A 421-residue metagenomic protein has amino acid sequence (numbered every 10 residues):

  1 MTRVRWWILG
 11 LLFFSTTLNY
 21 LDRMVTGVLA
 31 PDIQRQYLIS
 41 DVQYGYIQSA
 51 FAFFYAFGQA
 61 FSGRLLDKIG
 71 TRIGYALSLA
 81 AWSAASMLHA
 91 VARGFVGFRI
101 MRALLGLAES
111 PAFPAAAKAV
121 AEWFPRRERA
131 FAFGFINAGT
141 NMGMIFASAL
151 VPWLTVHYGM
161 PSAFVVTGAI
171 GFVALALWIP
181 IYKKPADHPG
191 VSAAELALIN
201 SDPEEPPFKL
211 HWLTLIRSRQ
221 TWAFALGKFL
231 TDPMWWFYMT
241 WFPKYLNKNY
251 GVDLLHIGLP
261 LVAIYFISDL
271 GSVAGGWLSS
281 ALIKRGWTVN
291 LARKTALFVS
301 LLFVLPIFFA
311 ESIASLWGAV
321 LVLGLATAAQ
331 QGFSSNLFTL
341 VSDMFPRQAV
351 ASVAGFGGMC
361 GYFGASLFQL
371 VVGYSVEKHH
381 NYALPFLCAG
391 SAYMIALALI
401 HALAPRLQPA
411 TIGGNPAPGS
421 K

Functional and structural regions predicted by a protein language model:
W7-D41, Y238-P243: Extracytoplasmic
M24, A52-A60, S110, M144-I145 (+3 more regions): Residue-level signature of mid-helix packing/kink "hotspots" within the transmembrane helices of 12-pass Major
T26-G27, S218-G275, Q330-S334, F338 (+2 more regions): Extracytoplasmic gate region of multi-pass secondary transporters
L38, G70, V91-G97, A108 (+2 more regions): Helix-breaking motifs and short loop linkers at transmembrane-helix boundaries and internal kinks in secondary membrane
F57-V96: Conserved MFS/SLC helix-loop-helix module at the cytosolic interface between two early adjacent transmembrane helices
I73-M87, L291-F308: Structural signature of the two symmetry-related core transmembrane helices
M101-M142: Cytoplasmic helix-loop-helix junction between adjacent transmembrane helices in 12-TM secondary transporters
I136, T140-P185, P189: Helix-loop-helix hairpin linking two adjacent transmembrane segments in secondary transporters
